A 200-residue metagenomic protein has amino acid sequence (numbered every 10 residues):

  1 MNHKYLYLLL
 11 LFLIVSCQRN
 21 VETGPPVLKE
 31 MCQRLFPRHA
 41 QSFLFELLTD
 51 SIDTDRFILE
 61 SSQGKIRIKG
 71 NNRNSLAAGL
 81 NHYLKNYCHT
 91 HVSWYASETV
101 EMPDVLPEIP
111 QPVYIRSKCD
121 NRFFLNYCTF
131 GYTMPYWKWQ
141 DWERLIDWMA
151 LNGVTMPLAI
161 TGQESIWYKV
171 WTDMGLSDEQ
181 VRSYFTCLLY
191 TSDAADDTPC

Functional and structural regions predicted by a protein language model:
Y5-I14: Sec-dependent N-terminal signal peptides
I14-T23: Bacterial Sec-dependent signal peptides at the C-terminal "C-region" and cleavage site
P26-M31, P37-H39, L48-I52, S62-S192: Feature activates predominantly on carbohydrate-active enzymes
D55-L59: Exposed beta-strand-loop-beta-strand "reactive/processing" segments of non-cytosolic proteins
Y190-C200: Single conserved hydrophobic/aromatic residue that forms the stacking wall/gate of nucleotide- or nucleobase-binding
